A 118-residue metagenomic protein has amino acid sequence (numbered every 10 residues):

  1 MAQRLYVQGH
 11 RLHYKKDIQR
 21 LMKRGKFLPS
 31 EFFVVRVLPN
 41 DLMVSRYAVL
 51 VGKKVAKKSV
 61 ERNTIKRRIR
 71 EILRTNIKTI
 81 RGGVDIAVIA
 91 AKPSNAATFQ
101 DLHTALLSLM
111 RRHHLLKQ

Functional and structural regions predicted by a protein language model:
M1-Q118: Positively charged, solvent-exposed patches that mediate nucleic-acid binding
